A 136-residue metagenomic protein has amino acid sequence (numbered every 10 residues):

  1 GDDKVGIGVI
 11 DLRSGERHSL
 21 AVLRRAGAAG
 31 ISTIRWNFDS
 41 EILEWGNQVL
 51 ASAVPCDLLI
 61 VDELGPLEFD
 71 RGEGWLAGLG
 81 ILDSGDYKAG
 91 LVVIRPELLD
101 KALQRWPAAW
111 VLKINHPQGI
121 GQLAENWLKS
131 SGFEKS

Functional and structural regions predicted by a protein language model:
G1-G30: N-terminal phosphate/diphosphate-binding loop that engages ATP/GTP or pyrophosphate donors across diverse enzyme folds
V5, V9, V22, V49 (+4 more regions): Extended aliphatic helical segments
I7-I10, I31-I34, I42, I60 (+4 more regions): Weak global preference for isoleucine
G15-V22, T33-W36, S84-Y87, N115-G119: Glycine-rich loops and low-complexity Gly/Arg-rich segments that provide flexible linkers or classic glycine-based
A26-D70, W75-G80: Phosphate-binding/switch loop-helix module in NTP-utilizing enzymes
G65-S136: Replace "adjacent to P-loop NTPase cores in ATP/GTP-dependent enzymes" with "adjacent to NTP-binding cores
